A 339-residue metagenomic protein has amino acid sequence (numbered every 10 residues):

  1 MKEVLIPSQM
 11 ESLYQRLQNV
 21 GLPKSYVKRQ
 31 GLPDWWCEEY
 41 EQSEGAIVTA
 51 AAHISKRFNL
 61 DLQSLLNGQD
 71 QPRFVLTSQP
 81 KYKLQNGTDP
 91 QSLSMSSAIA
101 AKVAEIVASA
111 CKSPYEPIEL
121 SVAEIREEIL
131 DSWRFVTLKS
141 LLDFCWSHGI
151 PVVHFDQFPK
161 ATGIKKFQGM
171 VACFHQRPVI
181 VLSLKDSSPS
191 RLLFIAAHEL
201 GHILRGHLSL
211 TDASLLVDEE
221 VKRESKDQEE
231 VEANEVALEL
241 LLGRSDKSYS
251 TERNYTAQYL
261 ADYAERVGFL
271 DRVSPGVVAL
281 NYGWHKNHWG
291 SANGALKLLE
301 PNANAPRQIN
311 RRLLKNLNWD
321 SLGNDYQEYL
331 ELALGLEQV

Functional and structural regions predicted by a protein language model:
M1-V339: Active-site hotspot residues in diverse enzymes, especially metal/ion-binding acidic/histidine motifs
